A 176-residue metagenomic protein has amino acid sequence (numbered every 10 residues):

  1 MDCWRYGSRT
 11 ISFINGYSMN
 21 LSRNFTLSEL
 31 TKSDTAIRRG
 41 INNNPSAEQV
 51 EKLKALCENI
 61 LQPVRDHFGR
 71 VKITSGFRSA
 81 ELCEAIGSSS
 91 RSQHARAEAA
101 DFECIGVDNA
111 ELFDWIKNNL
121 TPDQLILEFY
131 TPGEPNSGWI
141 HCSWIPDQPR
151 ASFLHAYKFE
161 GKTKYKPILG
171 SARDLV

Functional and structural regions predicted by a protein language model:
D2-W4, I11-R65, P146, K158-V176: Extracytoplasmic cell-surface/polysaccharide-interacting catalytic and binding patches
I11-Y17, C104-V176: Catalytic cores and adjacent binding grooves of peptidoglycan-active enzymes
N20, D66, A95, E134-S137: A generic structural signal for short, non-catalytic loop/turn and secondary-structure boundary residues
N59-I86: Extended, low-complexity, intrinsically disordered C-terminal regulatory tails of eukaryotic serine/threonine kinases
E81-A97: Charged, often glycine-rich, active-site loop that binds/positions anionic groups
A99-F102: Catalytic and substrate-binding regions of cell-wall glycan-acting enzymes that process beta-1,4-linked
